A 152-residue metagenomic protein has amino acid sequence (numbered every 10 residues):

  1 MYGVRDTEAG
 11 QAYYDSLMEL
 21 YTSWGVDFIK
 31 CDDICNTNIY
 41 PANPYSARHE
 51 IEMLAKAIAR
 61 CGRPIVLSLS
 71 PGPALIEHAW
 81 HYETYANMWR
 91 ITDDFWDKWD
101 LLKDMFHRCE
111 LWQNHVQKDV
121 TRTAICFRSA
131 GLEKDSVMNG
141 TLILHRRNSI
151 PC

Functional and structural regions predicted by a protein language model:
M1-W24, F28, D33-C35: Active-site-adjacent "subsite" loops/lids of carbohydrate-active enzymes
Y2, Y13-Y14, Y21, Y40 (+3 more regions): Sequence-level detector for tyrosine residue identity
G3, D15-M18, S23, K56 (+3 more regions): Generic structural signal for short, flexible, solvent-exposed coil/loop and linker residues
G3-T7, M53, W99: Flexible propeptides and autoinhibitory/regulatory segments associated with cysteine proteases
V4, D33-C35, I39, S68-G72: Functionally engaged cysteine thiol sites
T37-I51, I76-A79: Extracytoplasmic/secreted cell-surface and envelope-processing proteins
S46-I65: Alpha-helix-loop-beta-strand connector modules within alpha/beta enzyme cores
A59-C152: Glycan-recognition surfaces
